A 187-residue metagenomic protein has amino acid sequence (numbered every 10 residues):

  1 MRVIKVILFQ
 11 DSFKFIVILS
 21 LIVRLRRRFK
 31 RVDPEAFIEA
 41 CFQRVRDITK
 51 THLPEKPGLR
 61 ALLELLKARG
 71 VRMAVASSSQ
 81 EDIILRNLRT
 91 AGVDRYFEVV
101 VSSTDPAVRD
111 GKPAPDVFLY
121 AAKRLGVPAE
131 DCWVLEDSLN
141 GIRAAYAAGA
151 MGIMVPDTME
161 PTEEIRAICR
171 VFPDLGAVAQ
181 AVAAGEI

Functional and structural regions predicted by a protein language model:
V3, F13-D47, P57-K67: A metal-dependent, Asp-based hydrolase signature
D47-V75, E81-L85: Short, acidic loop-to-helix structural element flanking the phosphoryl-transfer center in phosphate-processing enzymes
R60-E64, S138-G141, G152, P156-I165: Short glycine/proline-centered loop/turn elements that form peptide/ligand docking sites
M73-A76, V134-L135, V171: Conserved SAM-binding loop
Q80-W133, L139, R143, A147 (+1 more regions): Substrate-recognition "cap/lid" segment bordering the active-site pocket of phosphatases
R170-A177: Short acidic-hydrophobic, aromatic-tinged amphipathic segments that line or gate anion-handling sites
V178-I187: Short amphipathic alpha-helix with an adjacent loop that forms part of the alpha/beta core around
